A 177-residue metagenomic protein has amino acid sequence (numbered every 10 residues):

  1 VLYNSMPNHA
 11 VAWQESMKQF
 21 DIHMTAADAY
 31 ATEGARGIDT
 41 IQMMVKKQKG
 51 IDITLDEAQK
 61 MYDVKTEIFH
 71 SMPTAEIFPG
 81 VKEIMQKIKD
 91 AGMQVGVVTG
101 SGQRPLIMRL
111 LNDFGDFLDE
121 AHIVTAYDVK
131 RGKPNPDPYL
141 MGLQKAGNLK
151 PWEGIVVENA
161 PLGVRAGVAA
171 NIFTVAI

Functional and structural regions predicted by a protein language model:
V1, T99-S101: Conserved phosphate-coupling serine/threonine residues in phosphotransfer and NTP-handling enzymes
V1-D28: Active-site neighborhood of HAD-like aspartate-dependent phosphohydrolases
L2, V95, V156-V157: Conserved SAM-binding loop
A10, Q14, G37-Q42, Y62 (+2 more regions): An amphipathic alpha-helix signature
G34-F69, P79, K87: A metal-dependent, Asp-based hydrolase signature
H70-V97: Short, acidic loop-to-helix structural element flanking the phosphoryl-transfer center in phosphate-processing enzymes
K82-K87, A160-G163, T174-I177: Short glycine/proline-centered loop/turn elements that form peptide/ligand docking sites
G102-I155, P161-A169: Substrate-recognition "cap/lid" segment bordering the active-site pocket of phosphatases
